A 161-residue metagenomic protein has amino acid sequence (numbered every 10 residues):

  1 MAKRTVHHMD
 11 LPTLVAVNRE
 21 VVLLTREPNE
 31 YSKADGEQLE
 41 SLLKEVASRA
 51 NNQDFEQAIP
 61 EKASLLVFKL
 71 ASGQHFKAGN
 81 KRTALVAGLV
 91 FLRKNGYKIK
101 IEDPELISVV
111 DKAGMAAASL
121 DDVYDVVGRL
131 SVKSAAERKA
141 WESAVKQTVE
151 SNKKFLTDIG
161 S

Functional and structural regions predicted by a protein language model:
M1-S161: FIC/Doc superfamily catalytic core
